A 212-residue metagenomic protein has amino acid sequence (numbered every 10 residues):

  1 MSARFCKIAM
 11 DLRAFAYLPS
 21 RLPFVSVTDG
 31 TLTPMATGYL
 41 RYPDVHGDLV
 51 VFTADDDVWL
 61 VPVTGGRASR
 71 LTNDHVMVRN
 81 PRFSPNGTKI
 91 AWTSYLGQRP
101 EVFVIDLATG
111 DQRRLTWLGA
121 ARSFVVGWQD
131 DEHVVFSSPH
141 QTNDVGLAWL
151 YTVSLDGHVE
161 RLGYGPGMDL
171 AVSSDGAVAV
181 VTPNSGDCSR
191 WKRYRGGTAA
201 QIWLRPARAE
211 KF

Functional and structural regions predicted by a protein language model:
F24-G38, A68: A short helix->beta-strand "capping" segment at the edge of beta-propeller domains
L32-V61, R79-N80: Beta-strand-rich domains and repeat architectures in extracellular enzymes and scaffolds, especially beta-propellers
D44, R82, V126-G127, A171: Conserved beta-strand position repeated across blades of beta-propeller domains
G47-D48, N86-T88, D131-H133, D175-A177: Short coil/turn segments that connect the beta-strands within blades of beta-propeller domains
T53-W59, N73-V78, T93-F103, D111 (+5 more regions): A flexible loop/linker signature enriched in serine peptidases of the S9 family
